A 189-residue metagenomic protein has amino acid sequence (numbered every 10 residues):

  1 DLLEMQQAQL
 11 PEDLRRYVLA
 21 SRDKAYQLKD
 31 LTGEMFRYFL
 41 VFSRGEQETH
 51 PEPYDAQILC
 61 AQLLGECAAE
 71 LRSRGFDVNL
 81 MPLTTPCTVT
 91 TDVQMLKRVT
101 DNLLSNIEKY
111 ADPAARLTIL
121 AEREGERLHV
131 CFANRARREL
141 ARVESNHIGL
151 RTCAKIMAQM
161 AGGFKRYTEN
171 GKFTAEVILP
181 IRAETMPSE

Functional and structural regions predicted by a protein language model:
D1-E12, R16, V41: Conserved C-terminal segment of the DHp
D23-L28: Short alpha-helical segment of the dimerization/phosphotransfer core of two-component systems
S43-T49, T88-T91: Conserved micro-motifs of the catalytic ATP-binding
E52, R72, D77-C87, R135: Conserved catalytic submotifs in the C-terminal HATPase_c
N106-E108: Short helix-loop "hinge" at the ATP-lid/N-box region of the Bergerat-fold HATPase_c
A114-E126: Short beta-strand/loop element within the Bergerat-fold HATPase_c
V130-I148: Glycine-rich/acidic phosphate-handling loop/turn and adjacent ATP-lid/helix of nucleotide-binding kinase/ATPase domains
M157-A158: Detector for a conserved hydrophobic position within an alpha-helical segment of the HATPase_c
